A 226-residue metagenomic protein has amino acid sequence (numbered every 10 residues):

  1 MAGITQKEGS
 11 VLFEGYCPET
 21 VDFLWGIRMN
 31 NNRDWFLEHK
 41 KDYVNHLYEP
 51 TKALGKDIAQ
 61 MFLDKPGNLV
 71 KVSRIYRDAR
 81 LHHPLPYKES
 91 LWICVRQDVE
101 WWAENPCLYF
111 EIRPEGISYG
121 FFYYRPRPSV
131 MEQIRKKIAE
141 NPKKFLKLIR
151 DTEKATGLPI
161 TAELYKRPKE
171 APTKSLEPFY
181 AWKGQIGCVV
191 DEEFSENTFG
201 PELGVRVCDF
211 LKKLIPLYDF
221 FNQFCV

Functional and structural regions predicted by a protein language model:
A2-G26, N30, P50-T51, A139 (+1 more regions): Long, solvent-exposed, polar/charged low-complexity segments
T20-V21, W25-K65, L69-I75: Active-site acidic/histidine clusters and adjacent loop/turn architecture that either coordinate catalytic ions
N30-E38, P128-E132, P201: Inter-helical turn/loop segments and adjacent helix faces that build the functional surface of alpha-helical bundle
K40-L47, Y123, Q133-I138, F199 (+1 more regions): Short histidine-centered catalytic/ligand-binding loop motif
D57-G67, E153, F220-V226: Surface-exposed helix-capping loop/turn segments at secondary-structure junctions
N68-S73, R80, P84-Q97, L148-Y165: Soluble extramembrane domains of integral membrane proteins
L81-E140: Aromatic- and glycine-enriched beta-alpha-beta binding-site module
P114-P172: Compact, glycine/acidic-enriched structural inserts
